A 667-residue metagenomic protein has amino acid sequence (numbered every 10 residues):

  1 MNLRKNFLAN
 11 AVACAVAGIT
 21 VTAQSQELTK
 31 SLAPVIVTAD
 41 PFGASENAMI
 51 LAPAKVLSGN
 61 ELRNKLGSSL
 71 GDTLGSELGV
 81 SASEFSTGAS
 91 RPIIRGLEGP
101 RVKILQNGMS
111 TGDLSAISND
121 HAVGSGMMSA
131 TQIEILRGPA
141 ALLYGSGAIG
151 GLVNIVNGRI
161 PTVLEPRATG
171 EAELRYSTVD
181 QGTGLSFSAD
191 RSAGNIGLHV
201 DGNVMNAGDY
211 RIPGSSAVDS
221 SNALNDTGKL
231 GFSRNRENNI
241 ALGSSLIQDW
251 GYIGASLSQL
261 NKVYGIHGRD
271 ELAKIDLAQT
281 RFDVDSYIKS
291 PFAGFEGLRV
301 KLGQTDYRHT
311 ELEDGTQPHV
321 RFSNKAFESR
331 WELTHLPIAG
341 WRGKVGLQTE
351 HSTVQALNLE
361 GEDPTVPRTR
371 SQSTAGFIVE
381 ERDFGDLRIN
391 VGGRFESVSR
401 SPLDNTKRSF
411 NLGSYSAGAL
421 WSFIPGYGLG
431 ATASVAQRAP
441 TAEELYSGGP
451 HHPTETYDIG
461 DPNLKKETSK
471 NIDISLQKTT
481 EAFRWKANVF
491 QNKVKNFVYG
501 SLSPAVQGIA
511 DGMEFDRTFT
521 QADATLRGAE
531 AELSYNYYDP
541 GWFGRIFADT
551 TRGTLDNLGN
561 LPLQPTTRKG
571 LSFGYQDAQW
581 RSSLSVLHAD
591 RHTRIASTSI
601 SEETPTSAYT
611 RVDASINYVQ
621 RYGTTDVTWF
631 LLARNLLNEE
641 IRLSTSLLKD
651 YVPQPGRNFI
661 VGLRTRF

Functional and structural regions predicted by a protein language model:
A33-K65, G99: N-terminal periplasmic "start-of-domain" segments of outer-membrane beta-barrel proteins
L70-T73, S90-I93, V102-L105, D120-G126 (+3 more regions): N-terminal periplasmic accessory domains that precede and gate Gram-negative outer-membrane beta-barrel machines
S110-P139: Short acidic/polar hinge/loop motifs at secondary-structure boundaries that mediate gating or recognition
R167-E173, S177-D180, G184-L277: Periplasmic-side early beta-strands and strand-to-turn transitions of outer-membrane beta-barrels
G208, P213, Q437, K495 (+2 more regions): C-terminal beta-signal and adjacent terminal beta-strands/loops of Gram-negative outer-membrane beta-barrel proteins
S233-N235, W250-L298, Q304-A326, G361-P364 (+2 more regions): Flexible loop and strand-edge segments within Gram-negative outer membrane beta-barrel domains
L272-P291, F322, K407-R408, S414-G418 (+7 more regions): Outer-membrane beta-barrel signature, preferentially recognizing the C-terminal barrel domain of Gram-negative
G343, D383-I389, A482-K486, F490-V494 (+5 more regions): Gram-negative outer-membrane beta-barrel transporters
